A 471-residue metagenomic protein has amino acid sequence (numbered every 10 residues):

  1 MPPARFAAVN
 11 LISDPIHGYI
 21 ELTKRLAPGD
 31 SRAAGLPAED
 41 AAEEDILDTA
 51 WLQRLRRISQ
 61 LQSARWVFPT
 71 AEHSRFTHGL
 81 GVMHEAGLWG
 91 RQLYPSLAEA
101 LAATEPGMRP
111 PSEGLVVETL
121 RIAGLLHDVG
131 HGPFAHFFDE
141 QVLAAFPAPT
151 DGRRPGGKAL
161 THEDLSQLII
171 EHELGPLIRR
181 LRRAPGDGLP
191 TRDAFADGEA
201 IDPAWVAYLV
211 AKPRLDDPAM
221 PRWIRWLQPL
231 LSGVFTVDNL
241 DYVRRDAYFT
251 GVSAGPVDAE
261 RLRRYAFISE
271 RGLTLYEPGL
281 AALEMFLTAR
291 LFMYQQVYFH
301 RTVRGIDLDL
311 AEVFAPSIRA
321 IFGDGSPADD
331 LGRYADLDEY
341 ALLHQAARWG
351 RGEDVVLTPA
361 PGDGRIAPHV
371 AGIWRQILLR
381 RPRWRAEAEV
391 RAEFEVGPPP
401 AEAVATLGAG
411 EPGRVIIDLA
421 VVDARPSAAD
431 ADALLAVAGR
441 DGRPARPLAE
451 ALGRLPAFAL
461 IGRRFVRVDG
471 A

Functional and structural regions predicted by a protein language model:
M1-I122, G132-A471: Histidine-centered, transition-metal-coordinating active-site segments
